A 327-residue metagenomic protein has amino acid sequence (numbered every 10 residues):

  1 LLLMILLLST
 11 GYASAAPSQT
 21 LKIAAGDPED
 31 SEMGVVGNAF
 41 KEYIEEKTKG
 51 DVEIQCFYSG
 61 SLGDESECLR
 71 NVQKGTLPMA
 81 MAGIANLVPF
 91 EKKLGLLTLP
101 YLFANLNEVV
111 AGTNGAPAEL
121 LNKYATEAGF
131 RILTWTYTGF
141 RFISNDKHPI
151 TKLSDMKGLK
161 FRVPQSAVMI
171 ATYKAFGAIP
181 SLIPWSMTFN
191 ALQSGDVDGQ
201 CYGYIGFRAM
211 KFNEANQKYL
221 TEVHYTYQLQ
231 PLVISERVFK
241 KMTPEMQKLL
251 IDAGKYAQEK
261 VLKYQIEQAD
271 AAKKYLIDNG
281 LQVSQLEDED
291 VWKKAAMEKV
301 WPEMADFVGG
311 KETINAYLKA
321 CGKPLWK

Functional and structural regions predicted by a protein language model:
L1-T10: Bacterial N-terminal signal peptides
A15-E108, A116-K327: N-terminal secretory/targeting leader peptides
